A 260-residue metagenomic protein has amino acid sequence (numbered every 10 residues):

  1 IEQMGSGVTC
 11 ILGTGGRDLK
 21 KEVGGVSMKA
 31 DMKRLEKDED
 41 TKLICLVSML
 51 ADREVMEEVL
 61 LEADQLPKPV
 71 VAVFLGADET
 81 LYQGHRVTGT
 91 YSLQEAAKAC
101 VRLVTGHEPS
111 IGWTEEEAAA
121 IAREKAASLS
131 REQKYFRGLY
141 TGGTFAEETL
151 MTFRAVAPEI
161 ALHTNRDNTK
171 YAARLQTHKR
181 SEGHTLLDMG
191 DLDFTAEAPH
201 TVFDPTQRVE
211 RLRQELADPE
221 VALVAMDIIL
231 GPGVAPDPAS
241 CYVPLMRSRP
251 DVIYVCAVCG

Functional and structural regions predicted by a protein language model:
I1-G260: Catalytic-core regions of core metabolic enzymes, especially those transforming organic acids/acyl-group intermediates
